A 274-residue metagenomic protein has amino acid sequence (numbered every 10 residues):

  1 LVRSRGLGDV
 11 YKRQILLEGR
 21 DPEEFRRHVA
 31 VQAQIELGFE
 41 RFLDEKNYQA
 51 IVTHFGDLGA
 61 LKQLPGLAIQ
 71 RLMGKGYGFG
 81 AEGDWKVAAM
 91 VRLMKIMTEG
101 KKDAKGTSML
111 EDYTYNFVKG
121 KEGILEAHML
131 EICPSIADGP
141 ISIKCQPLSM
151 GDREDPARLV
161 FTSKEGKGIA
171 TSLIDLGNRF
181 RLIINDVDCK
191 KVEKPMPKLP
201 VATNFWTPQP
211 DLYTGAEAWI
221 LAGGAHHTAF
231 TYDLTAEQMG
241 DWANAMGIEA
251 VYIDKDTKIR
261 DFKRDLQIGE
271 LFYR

Functional and structural regions predicted by a protein language model:
L1-Y11: Single conserved hydrophobic/aromatic residue that forms the stacking wall/gate of nucleotide- or nucleobase-binding
V10-L17, D21-E45: Active-site loops and adjacent core secondary-structure elements that bind or stabilize anionic groups
P22-V29, R41, F79-G83, T228-Y232: Hydrophobic alpha-helical scaffolding
R41-K62, N116-V118: Hard-cation-handling environments
V52-T53, G106-E111, Y252-D254: General beta-strand structural signal in soluble alpha/beta enzymes
Q63-G80: A short, gly/pro- and small-residue-rich
G76-P200: C-terminal catalytic subdomain
D152-R274: Extended hydrophobic packing segments that form well-structured cores
